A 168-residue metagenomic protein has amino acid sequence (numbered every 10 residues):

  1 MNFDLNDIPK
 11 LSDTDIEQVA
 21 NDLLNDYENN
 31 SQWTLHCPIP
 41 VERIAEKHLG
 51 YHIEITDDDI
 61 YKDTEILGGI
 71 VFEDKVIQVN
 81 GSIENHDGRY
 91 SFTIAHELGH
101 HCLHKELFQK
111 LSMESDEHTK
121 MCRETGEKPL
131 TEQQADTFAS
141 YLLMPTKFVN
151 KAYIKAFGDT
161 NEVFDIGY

Functional and structural regions predicted by a protein language model:
M1-Y168: Active-site hotspot residues in diverse enzymes, especially metal/ion-binding acidic/histidine motifs
